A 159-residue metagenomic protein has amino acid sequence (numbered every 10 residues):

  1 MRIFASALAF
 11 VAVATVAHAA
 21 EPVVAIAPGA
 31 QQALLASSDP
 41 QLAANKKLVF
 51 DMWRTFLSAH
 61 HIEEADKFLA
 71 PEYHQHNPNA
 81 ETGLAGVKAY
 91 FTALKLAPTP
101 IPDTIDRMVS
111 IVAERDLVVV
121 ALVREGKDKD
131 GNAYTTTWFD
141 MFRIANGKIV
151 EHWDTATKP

Functional and structural regions predicted by a protein language model:
M1-A5: Positively charged n-region of N-terminal signal peptides that target proteins for export
S6-T15: Bacterial N-terminal signal peptides
A19-T55, A59-E63, K67: Short, low-complexity N-terminal intrinsically disordered segments enriched in polar/charged residues
I62-K67, P71-E114: A solvent-exposed, acidic/Ser-Thr-rich amphipathic alpha-helical stretch
L96-P100, G126-T135: Short, cysteine-centered beta-strand-loop-beta hairpins and adjacent loop/turn segments enriched in charged/polar
D103-D106, A121, A133-F139: Short, surface-exposed coil-to-beta transition loops
R115-R124: A short hydrophobic beta-strand element
T137-P159: Short beta-strand edge/turn micro-motifs at domain boundaries
